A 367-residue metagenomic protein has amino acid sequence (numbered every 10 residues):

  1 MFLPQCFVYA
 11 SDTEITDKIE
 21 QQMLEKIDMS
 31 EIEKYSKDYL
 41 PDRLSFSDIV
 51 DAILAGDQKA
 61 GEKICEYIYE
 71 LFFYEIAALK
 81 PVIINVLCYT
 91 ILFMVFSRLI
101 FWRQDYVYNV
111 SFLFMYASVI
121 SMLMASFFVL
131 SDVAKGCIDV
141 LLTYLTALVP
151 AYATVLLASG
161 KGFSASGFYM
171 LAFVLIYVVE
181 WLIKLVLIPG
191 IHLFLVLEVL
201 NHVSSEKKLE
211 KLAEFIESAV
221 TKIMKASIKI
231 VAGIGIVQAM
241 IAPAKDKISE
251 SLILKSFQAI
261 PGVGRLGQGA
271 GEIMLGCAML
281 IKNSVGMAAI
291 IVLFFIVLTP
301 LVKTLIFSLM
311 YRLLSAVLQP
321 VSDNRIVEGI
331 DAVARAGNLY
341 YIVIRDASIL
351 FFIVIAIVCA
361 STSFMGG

Functional and structural regions predicted by a protein language model:
M1-F112, S126-G136, V140, L145 (+8 more regions): Gly/Ser-rich, low-complexity
I84-V95, M115-L123, V149-G160, L187-V199 (+6 more regions): Hydrophobic alpha-helical transmembrane segments of multi-pass integral membrane proteins
F101-D105, S205-V220, Q319-V327: Membrane interface segments of multi-pass transport proteins and intramembrane proteases
V110-S121, L141-P150, V178-K184, F215-K229 (+3 more regions): Small-residue-enriched core segments of transmembrane alpha-helices in multipass membrane transport and channel
Y169-G233: Loop-centered beta-sheet repeat module
K225-A244, F295-L301: Hydrophobic alpha-helical membrane-insertion segments
N283-N324: Helical hairpin unit composed of two closely spaced alpha helices linked by a short loop
V321-I342: Interfacial loop-to-transmembrane junctions
